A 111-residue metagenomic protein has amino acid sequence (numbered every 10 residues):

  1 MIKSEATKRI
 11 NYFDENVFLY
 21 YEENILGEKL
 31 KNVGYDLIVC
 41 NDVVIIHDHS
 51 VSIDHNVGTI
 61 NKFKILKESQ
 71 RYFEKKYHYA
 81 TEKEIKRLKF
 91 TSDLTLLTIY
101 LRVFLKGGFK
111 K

Functional and structural regions predicted by a protein language model:
M1-V44: A short, conserved alpha-helix in the catalytic core of glycosyltransferases
S4-T7, S50-S52, S69, F90-S92: Generic serine detector
R9-I10, D48, F73: Residues that scaffold the ATP/ADP-binding catalytic core of kinase and kinase-like folds
F18, N32, I46-E68: Nucleotide-sugar-dependent glycosyltransferase catalytic core
E23, I46-H47, F90-T91: Short secondary-structure capping/turn micro-motifs that flank functional sites
I25-E28, G34, S52, L88 (+1 more regions): Surface-exposed beta-strand edges and their flanking turn/coil or helix-capping segments
T59-K111: Non-catalytic, C-terminal membrane-associated alpha-helical segments of glycosyltransferases
